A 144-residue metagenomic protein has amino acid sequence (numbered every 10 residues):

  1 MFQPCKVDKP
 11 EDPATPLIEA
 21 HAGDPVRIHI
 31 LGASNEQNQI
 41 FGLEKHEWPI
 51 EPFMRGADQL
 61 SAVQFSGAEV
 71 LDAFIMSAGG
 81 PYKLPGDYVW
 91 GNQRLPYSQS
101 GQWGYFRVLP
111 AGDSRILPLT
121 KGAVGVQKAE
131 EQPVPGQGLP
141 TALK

Functional and structural regions predicted by a protein language model:
M1-K144: Copper-binding active sites and cupredoxin-like electron-transfer domains, recognizing His/Cys-rich ligand loops
